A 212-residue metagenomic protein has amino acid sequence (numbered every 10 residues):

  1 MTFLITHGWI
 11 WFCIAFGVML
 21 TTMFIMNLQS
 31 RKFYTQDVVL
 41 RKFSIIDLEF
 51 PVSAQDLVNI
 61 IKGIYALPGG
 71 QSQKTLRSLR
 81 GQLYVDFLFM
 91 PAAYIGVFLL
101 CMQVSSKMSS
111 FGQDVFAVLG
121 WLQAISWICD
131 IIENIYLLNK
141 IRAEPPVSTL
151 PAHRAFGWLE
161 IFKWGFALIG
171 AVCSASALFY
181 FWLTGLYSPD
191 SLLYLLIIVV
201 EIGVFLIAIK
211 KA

Functional and structural regions predicted by a protein language model:
T2-G81, T149: Interfacial loop at the N-terminal end of multi-pass membrane proteins
F3-W11, Q71-G81, M108-V118, S148-L159 (+1 more regions): Membrane-interfacial loop-to-transmembrane-helix junctions in polytopic alpha-helical membrane proteins
C13-L28, S174-A175, Y194-I209: Hydrophobic core of alpha-helical transmembrane segments in multi-pass integral membrane proteins
R80-I95, G157-I169: Membrane-interface loop-to-helix entry segments
A93-F111, A175-G185: Juxtamembrane "helix exit" motif at the C-terminal ends of alpha-helical transmembrane segments in multi-pass membrane
L122-C129: Alpha-helical transmembrane segments of multi-pass membrane proteins
I135-V147: Interfacial helix-loop-helix junctions of multi-pass membrane proteins
A155-F205: Primarily interfacial, aromatic-capped hydrophobic alpha-helices that serve as membrane anchors
